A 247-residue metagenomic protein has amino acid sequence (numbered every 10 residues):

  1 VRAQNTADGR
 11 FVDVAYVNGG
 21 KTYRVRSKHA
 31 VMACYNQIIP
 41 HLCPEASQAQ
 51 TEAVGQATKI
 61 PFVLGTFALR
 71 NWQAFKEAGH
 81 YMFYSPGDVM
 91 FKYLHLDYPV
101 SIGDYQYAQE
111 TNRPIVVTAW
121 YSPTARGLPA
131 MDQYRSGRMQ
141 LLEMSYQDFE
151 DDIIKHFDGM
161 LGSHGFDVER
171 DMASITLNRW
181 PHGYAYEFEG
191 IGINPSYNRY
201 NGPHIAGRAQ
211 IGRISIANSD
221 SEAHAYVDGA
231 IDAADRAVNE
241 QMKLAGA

Functional and structural regions predicted by a protein language model:
V1-A3, M32-A33, A217: Generic beta-strand/beta-sheet core signal
V1-V12: A conserved short coil-to-beta-strand element within the FAD-binding core of flavoproteins
A7, G20-T22, A49, L244-A247: Secondary-structure transition/capping motifs at alpha-helix termini and the adjoining loop/turn into the next element
A7-D8, R24-V25, T58-I60, Q109-R113 (+1 more regions): Extracellular/periplasmic catalytic domains that process cell-envelope and extracellular macromolecules
R10-V12, V63-G65, I115-V117: Short beta-strand micro-motifs in enzyme catalytic cores
R10-V12, Y23, Y98, A173: Short beta-strand or tight-loop elements that sit immediately N-terminal to catalytic metal-binding acidic residues
A15-K21, R26-S85: Glycine-rich loop(s) and the adjacent beta-strand/alpha-helix scaffold that form part
V17-N18, A68, A74-A247: Conserved flavin/dinucleotide-binding core of flavoenzymes
